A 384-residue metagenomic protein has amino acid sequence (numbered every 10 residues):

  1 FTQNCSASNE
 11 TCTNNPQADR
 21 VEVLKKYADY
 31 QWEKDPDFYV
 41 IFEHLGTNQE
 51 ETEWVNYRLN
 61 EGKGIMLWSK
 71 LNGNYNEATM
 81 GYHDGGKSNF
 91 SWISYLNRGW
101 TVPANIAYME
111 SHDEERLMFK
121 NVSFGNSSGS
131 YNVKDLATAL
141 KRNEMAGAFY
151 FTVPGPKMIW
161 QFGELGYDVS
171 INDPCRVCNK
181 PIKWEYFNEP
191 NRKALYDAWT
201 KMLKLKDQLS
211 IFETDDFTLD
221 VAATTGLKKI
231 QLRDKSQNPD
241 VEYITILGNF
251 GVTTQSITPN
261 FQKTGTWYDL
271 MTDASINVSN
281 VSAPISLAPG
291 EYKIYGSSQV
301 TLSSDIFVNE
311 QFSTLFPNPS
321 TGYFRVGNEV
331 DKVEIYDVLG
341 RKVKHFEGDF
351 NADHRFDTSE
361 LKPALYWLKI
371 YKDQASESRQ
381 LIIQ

Functional and structural regions predicted by a protein language model:
F1-E114, S130, L140, A148-T152 (+6 more regions): Active-site-proximal helices and loops of the catalytic beta/alpha 8
K120-L136: Short, basic, glycine/proline-bearing loop/turn elements
F217-V221, S297-F316: Residue-level detector of functionally pivotal "anchor" positions at catalytic/ligand-binding pockets or at interdomain
W267, Y292, Y366-K369: A short tyrosine-centered beta-strand micro-motif
Y268-S282: Solvent-exposed beta-strand/loop surfaces of large extracellular or lumenal domains
S279-L302: C-terminal beta-strand-rich structural cap/linker in extracellular carbohydrate-active enzymes
I306-F316, S320-Q384: C-terminal outer-membrane/trafficking sorting elements
